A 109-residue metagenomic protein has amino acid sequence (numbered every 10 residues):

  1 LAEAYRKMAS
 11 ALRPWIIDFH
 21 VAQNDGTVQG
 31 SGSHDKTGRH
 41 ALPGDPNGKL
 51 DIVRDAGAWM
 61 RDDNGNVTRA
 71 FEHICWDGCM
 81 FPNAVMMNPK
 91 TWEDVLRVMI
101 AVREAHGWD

Functional and structural regions predicted by a protein language model:
L1-D109: Histidine-acidic metal/acid-base catalytic patches
